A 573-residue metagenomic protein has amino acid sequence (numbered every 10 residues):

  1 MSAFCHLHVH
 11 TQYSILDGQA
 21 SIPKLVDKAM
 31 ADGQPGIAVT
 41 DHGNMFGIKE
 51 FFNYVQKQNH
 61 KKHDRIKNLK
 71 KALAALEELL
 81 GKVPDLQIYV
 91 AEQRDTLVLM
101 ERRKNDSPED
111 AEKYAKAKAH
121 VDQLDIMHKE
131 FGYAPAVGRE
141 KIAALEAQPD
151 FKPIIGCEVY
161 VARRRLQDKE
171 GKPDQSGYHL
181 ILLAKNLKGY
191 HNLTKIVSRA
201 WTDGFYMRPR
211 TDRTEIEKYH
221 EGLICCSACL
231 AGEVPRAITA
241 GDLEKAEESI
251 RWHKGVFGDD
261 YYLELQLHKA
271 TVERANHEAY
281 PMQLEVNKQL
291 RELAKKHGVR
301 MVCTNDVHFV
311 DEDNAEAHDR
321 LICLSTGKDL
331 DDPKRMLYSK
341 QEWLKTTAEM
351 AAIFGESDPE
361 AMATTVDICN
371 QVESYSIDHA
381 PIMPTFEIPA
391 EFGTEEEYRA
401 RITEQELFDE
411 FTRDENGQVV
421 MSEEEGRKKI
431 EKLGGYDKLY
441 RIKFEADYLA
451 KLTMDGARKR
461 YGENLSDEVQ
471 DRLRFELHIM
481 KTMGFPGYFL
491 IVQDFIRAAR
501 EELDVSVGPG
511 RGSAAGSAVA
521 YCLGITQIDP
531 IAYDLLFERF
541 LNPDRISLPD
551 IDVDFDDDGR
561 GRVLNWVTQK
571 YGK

Functional and structural regions predicted by a protein language model:
M1-K573: Phosphodiester-processing cores and adjacent nucleic acid-binding clamps
